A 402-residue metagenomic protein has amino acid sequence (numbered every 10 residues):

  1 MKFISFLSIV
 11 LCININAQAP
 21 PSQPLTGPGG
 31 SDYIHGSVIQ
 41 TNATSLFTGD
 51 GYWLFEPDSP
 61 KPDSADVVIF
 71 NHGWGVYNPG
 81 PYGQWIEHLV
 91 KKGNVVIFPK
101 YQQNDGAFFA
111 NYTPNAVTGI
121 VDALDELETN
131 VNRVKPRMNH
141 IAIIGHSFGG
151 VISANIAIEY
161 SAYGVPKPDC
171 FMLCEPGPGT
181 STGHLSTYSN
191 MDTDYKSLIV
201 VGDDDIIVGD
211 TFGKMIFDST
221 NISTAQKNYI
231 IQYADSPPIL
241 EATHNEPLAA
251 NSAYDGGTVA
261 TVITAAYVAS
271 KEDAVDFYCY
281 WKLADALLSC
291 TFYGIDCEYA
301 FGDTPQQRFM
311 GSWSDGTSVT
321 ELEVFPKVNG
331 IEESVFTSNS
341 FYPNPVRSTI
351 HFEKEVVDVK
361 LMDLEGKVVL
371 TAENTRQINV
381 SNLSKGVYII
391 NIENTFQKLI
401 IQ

Functional and structural regions predicted by a protein language model:
F6, S334-Q402: C-terminal outer-membrane/trafficking sorting elements
Q18-D63: N-terminal cap/lid segment of alpha/beta-hydrolase-fold proteins
S59-D63, A110-F148: Gly/Ser-rich "nucleophile elbow"/oxyanion-hole loop immediately N-terminal to the catalytic nucleophile in hydrolases
S64-G73: Short beta-strand element of the alpha/beta-hydrolase
G80-F98: Short amphipathic alpha-helix adjacent to the substrate-entry channel of hydrolases
G150-A162: Short glycine-enriched nucleophile-adjacent loop and the immediately C-terminal alpha-helix near the catalytic center
P166-L240: The feature captures the conserved acid-bearing segment of alpha/beta-hydrolase catalytic domains
F217-N329: C-terminal catalytic-base region of ester-bond hydrolases, centering on the histidine of the charge-relay
